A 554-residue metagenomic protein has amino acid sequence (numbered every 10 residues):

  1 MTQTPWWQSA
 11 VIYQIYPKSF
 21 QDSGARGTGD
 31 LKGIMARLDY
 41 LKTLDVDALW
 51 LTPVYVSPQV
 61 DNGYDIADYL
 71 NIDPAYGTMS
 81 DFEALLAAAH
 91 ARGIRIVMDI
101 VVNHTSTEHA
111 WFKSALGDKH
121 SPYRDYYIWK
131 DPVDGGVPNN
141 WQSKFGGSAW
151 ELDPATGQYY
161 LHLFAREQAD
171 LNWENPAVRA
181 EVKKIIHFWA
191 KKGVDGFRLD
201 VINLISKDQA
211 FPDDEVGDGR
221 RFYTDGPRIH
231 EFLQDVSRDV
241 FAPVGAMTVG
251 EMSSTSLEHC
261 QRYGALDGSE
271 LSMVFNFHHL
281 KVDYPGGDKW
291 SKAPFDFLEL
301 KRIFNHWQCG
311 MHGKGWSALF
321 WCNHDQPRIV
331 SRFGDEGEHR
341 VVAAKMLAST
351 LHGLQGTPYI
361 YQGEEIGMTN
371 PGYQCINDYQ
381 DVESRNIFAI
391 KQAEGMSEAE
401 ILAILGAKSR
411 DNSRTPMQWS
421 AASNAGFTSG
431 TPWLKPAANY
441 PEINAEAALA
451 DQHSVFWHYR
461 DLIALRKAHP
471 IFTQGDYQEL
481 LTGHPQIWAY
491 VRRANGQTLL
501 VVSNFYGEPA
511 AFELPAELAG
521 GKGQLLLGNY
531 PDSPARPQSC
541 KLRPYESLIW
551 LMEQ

Functional and structural regions predicted by a protein language model:
M1-Q554: Active-site and adjacent substrate-binding regions of carbohydrate-active enzymes
